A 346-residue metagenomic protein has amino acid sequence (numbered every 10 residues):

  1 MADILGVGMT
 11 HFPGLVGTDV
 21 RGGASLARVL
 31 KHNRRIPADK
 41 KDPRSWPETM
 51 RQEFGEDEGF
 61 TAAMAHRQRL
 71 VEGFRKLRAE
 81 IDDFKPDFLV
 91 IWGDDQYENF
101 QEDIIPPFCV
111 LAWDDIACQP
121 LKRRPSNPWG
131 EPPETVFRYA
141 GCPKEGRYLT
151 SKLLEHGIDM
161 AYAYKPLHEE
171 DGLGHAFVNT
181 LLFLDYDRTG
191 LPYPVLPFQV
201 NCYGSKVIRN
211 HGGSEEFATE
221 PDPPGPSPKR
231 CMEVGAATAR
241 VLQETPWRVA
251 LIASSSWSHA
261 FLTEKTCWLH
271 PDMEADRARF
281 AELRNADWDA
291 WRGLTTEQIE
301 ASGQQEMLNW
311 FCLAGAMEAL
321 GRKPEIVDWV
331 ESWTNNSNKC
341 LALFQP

Functional and structural regions predicted by a protein language model:
M1-F84, C109-E233, E244, T263-P346: Flexible, D/E/H-enriched segments
P13, D95-Q96, C202, W257: Acidic, glycine-rich active-site loops and adjacent beta-strand->loop/helix elements that engage anionic groups
V71-E72, F84, I91-Q96, V241 (+1 more regions): Short HxH-centered metal-ligating active-site micro-motif
D87-G93, F198, W247-W257: Beta-strand elements within well-structured catalytic alpha/beta cores of enzymes that handle phosphate/sulfate esters
D87-N99, K165-D171: Short, glycine/charge-rich beta-strand/loop segments that flank catalytic centers and engage negatively charged groups
Q101-E102, F261-T263: Short glycine-/acidic-enriched loop or helix-start segments at secondary-structure transitions that form or flank
Q101-L111: Glycine-rich loop at the start of a catalytic domain that most often binds anionic cofactors/ligands
R230-L242, A250, W257-F261: Extracytoplasmic, non-cytosolic globular domains
